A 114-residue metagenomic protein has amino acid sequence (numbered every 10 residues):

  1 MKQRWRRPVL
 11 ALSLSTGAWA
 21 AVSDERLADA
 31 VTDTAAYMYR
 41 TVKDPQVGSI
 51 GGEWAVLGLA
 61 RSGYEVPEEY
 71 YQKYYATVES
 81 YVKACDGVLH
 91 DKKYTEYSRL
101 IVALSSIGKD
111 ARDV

Functional and structural regions predicted by a protein language model:
M1-P8: Bacterial N-terminal signal peptides that target proteins for export
K2, W19-V114: Preference for long, amphipathic alpha-helical scaffolds in soluble/luminal domains and all-alpha bundles
P8-G17: Bacterial N-terminal signal peptides
